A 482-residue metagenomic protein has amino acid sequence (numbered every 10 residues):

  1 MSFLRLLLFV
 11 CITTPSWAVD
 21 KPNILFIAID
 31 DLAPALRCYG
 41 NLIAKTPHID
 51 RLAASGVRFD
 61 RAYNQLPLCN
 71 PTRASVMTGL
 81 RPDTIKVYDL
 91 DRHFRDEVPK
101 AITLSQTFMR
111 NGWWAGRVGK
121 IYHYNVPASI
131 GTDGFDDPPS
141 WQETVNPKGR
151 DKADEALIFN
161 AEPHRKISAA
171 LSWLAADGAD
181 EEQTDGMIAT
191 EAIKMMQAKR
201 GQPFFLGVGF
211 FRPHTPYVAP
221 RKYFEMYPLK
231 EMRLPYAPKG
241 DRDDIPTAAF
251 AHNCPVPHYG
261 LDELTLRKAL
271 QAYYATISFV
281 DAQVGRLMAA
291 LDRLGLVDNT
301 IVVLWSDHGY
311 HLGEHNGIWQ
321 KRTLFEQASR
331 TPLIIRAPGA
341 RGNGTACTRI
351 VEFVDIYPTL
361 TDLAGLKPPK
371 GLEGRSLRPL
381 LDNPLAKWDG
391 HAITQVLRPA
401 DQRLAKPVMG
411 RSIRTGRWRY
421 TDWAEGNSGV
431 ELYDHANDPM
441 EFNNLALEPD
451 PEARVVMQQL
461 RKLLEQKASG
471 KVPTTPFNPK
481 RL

Functional and structural regions predicted by a protein language model:
M1-F9: Sec-dependent signal peptide recognition, specifically the positively charged N-region followed immediately by
F3, W17-V430, P439-K462, Q466-L482: Formylglycine-dependent sulfatase
F9-C11, K471: Low-complexity intrinsically disordered segments
T13-P15: N-terminal signal peptide c-region/cleavage motif recognized by signal peptidases
A436: Residues forming the ATP-binding cleft of Hanks-type serine/threonine protein kinase domains
